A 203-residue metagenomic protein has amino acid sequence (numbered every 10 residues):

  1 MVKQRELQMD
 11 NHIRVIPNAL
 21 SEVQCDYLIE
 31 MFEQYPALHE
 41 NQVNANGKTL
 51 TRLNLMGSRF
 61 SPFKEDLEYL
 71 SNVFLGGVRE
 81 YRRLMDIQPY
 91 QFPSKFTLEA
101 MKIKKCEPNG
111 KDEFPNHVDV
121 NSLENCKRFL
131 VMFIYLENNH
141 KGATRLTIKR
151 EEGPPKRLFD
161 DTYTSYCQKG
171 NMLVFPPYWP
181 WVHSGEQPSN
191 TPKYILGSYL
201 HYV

Functional and structural regions predicted by a protein language model:
M1-F175, P180-V203: Fe(II)/2-oxoglutarate oxygenase catalytic core
